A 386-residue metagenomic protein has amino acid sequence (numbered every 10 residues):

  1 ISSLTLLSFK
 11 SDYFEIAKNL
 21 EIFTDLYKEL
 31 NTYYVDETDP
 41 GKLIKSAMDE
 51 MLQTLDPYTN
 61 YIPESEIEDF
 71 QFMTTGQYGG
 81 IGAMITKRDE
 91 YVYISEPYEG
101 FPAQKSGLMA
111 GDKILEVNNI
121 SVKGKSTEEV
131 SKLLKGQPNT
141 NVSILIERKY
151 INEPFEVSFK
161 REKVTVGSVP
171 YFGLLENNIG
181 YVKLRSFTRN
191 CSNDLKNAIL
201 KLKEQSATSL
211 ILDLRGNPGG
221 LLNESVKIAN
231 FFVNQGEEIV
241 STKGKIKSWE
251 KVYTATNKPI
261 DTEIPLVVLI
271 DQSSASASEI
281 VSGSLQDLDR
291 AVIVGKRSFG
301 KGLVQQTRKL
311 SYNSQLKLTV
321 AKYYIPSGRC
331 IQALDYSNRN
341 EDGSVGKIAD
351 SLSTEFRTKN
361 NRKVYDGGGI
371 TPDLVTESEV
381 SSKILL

Functional and structural regions predicted by a protein language model:
L7-N19, N31-V35, D39-P40, Y93-E96 (+2 more regions): Cleft-lining beta-strand/loop regions that shape enzyme active-site pockets
A17-F23, T75-Y78: Membrane-proximal juxtamembrane linkers immediately C-terminal to transmembrane helices
T24-M73, Y150: Interdomain regulatory linker/hinge segments that flank or connect interaction modules in polarity/junction/synaptic
Y58-E96: PDZ/PDZ-like peptide-tail recognition elements
L115-E116, V292, K317, Q332 (+1 more regions): Hydrophobic beta-strand signal
L145-K149, Y324, R357: A generic structural motif
S225, I270, S278-S282, L310-N313 (+2 more regions): Functional cores that coordinate and move charged inorganic groups
C330-L386: Conserved functional hotspot residues or short segments at active or partner-binding sites across diverse domains
